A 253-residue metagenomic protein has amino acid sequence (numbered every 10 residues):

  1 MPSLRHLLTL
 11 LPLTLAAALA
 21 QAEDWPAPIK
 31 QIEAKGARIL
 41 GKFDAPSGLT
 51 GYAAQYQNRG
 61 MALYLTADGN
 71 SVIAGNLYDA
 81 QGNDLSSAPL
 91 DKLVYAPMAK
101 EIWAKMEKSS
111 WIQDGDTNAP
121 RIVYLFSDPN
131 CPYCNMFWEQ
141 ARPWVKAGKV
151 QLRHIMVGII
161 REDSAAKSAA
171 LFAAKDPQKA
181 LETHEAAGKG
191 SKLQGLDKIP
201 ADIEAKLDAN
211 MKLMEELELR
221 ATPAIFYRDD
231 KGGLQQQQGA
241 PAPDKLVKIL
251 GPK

Functional and structural regions predicted by a protein language model:
M1-T9: Bacterial N-terminal signal peptides that target proteins for export
P2, Q21-S164, T183, K198-T222 (+1 more regions): Extracytoplasmic thiol/disulfide redox context detector
L8-A16: Bacterial N-terminal signal peptides
E162-A174: Short Fe-S-cluster ligation motifs
L171, Q237-Q238: Short acidic-hydrophobic, aromatic-tinged amphipathic segments that line or gate anion-handling sites
A173-D197, A201-D202: Short, internal strand/loop/helix patches that form the active-site neighborhood or redox-interaction surface
A224-F226: Catalytic His-Asp charge-relay segment
G233-Q235: Structural signal for short hydrophobic segments within the conserved structured cores of catalytic domains across
